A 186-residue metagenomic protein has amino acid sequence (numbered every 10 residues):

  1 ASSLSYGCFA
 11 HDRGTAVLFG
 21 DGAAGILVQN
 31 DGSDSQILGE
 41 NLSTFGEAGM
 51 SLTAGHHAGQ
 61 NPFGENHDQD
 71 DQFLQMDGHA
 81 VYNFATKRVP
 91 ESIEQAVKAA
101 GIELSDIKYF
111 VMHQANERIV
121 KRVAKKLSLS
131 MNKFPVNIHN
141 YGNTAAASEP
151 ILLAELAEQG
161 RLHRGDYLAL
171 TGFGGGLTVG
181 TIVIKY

Functional and structural regions predicted by a protein language model:
A1-S2: Glycine-rich anion/phosphate-binding loop at the beta-strand->alpha-helix junction
S5-A10: Short, solvent-exposed loop/turn segments at secondary-structure junctions
H11-N83, K87, E91, F173 (+1 more regions): Condensing-enzyme catalytic core mediating Claisen C-C bond formation in acyl metabolism
H57-K108, I119-S128, L152, L156 (+1 more regions): Conserved active-site "lid/cap" helical segment
P90, K108-Y186: Claisen-condensing/thiolase-fold acyl-transfer catalytic domains that form or cleave C-C bonds in fatty acid
